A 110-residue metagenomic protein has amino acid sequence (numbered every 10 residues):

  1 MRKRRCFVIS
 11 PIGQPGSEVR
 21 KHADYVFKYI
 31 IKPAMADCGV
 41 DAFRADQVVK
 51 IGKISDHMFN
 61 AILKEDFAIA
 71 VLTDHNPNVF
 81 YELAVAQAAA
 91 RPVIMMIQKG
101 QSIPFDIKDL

Functional and structural regions predicted by a protein language model:
M1-K50, A61: Conserved N-terminal substructure of TIR/SEFIR domains
R4, C38, K64-F67, A89-V93 (+1 more regions): Short glycine-/polar-rich loops that comprise or flank the Walker A/P-loop and associated switch/sensor motifs
V19-K21, S55, Y81-E82, K99: A generic "cationic amphipathic patch" detector
A23-Y25, F59-A61, I97-Q98, L110: General N-terminal targeting signals
F27, F43, Q47, A68 (+1 more regions): Sparse, context-dependent recognition of short Cys/His-centered cofactor- or disulfide-binding micro-motifs
K32, D41-E82: TIR-domain catalytic/interaction hotspot
D74-L110: Cross-kingdom TIR/SEFIR domain
